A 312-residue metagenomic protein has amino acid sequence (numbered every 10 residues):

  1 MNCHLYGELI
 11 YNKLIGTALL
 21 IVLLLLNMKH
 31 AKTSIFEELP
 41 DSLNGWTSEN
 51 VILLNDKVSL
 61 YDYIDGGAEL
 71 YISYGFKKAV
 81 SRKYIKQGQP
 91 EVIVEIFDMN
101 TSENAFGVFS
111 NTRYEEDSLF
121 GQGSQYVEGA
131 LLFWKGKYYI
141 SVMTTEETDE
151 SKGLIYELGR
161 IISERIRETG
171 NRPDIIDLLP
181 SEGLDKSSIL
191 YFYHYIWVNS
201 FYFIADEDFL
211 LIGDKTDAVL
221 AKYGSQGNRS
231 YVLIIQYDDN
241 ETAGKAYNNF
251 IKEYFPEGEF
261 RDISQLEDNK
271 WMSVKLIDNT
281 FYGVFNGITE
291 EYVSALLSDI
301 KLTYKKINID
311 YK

Functional and structural regions predicted by a protein language model:
M1-C3, S34: Short non-domain terminal segments
C3-G16: Bacterial N-terminal signal peptides that target proteins for export
E8, A18-L19, T33, G107: A ubiquitous, low-specificity "background" feature that marks scattered single residues across proteins without
T17-L25: Bacterial N-terminal signal peptides
L26-K312: Soluble, non-membrane globular domain cores that form compact, hydrophobic packing and curved binding surfaces
